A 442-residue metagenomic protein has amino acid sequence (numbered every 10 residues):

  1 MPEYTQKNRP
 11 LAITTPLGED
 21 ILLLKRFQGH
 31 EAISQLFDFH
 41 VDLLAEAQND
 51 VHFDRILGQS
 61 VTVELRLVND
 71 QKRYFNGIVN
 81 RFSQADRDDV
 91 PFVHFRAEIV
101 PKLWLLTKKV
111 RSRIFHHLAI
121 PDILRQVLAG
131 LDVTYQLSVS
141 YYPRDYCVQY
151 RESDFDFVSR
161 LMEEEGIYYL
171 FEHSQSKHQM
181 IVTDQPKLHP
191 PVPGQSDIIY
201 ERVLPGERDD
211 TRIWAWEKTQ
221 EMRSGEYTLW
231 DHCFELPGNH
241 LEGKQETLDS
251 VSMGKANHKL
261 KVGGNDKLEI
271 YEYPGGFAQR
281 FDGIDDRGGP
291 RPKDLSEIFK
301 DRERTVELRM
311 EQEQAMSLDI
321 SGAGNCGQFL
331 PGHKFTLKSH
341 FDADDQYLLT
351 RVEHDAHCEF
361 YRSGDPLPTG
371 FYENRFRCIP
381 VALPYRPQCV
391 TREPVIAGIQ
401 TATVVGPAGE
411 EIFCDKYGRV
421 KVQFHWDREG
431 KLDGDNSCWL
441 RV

Functional and structural regions predicted by a protein language model:
M1-V442: Amphipathic alpha-helical and helix-coil boundary elements used as assembly and membrane-proximal scaffolds
